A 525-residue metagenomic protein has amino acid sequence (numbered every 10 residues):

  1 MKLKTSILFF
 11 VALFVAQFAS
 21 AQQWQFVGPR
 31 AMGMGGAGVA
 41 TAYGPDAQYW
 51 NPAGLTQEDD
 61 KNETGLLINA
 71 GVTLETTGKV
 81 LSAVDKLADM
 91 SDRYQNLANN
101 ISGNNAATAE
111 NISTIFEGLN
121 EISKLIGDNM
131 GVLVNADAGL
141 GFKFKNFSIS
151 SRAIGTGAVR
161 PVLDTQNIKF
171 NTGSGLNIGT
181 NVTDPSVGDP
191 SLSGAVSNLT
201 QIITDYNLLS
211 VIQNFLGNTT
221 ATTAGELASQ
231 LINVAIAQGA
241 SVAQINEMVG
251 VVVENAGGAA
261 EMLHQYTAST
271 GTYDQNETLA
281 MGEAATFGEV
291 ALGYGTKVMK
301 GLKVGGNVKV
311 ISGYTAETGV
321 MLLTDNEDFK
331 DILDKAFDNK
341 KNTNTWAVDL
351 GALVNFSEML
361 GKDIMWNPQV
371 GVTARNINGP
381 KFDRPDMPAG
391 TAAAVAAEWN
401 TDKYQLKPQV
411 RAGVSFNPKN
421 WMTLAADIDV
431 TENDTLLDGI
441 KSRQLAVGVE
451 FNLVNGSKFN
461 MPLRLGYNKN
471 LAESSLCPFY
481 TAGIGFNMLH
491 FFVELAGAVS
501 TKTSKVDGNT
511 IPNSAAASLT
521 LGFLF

Functional and structural regions predicted by a protein language model:
M1, A21-Q22: Absolute protein N-terminus
M1-I7: Positively charged n-region of N-terminal signal peptides that target proteins for export
I7-F9, Y314: Intrinsically disordered, low-complexity segments enriched in polar/charged small residues
V11-F14: Sec-dependent N-terminal signal peptides of Gram-positive bacterial secreted proteins and lipoproteins
A16-F18: N-terminal signal peptide c-region/cleavage motif recognized by signal peptidases
Q22-F525: Subset of outer-membrane beta-barrel
